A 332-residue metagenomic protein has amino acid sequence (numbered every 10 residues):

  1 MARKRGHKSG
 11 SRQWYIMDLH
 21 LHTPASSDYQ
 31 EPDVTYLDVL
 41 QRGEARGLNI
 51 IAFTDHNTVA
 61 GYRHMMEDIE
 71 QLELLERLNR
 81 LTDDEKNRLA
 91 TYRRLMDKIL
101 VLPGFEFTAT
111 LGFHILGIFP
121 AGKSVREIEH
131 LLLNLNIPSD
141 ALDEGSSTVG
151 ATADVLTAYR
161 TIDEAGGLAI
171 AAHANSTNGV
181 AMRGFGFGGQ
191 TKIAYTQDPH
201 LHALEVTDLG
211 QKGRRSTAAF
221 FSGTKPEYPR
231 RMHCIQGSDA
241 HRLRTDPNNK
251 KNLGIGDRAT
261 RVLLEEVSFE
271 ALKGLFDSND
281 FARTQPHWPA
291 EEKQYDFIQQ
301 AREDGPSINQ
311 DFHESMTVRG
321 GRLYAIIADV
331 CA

Functional and structural regions predicted by a protein language model:
M1-L48, A60-L74, N87-P103, A109-V125 (+4 more regions): Charged catalytic cores and adjacent phosphate/nucleic-acid-binding surfaces used for phosphate/nucleic-acid chemistry
P32-D33, T148-T152: A conditional alpha-helix N-cap/helix-loop micro-motif detector
N49-N57: Active-site beta-strand/loop signature of hydrolases that rely on acidic residues for catalysis
L81-T82: Short N-terminal edge-element motif at the start of the domain
N136-G150: Surface-exposed cleft-lining segments at the edges of enzyme active sites
V155-A158, I162: Phosphate-interacting basic helix/loop segments used at nucleotide- and nucleic-acid interfaces
A165: Acidic, glycine-rich loop-and-strand cores that form catalytic or ligand-binding grooves in diverse globular domains
